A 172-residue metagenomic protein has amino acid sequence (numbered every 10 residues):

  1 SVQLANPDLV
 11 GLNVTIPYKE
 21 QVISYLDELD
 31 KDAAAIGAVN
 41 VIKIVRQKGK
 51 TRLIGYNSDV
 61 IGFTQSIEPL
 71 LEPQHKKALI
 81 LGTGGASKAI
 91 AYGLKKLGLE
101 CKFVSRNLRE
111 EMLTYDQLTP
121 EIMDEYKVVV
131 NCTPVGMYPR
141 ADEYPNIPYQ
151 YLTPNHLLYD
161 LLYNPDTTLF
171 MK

Functional and structural regions predicted by a protein language model:
S1-L70: Phosphate/diphosphate ligand-binding glycine-rich loop within oxidoreductases
P17, T133-V135, L162-Y163: Short glycine-/small-residue-rich Rossmann-like dinucleotide-binding loops
Q21-S24, Y138-L158: Rossmann-fold NAD(P) dinucleotide-binding segment
N57-V60, I67, L71, H75-K95 (+1 more regions): Glycine-rich adenosine-cofactor-binding loop
P73-Q74, K95, I122-D124, N146-H156: Short, conserved loop/helix-junction motifs that constitute active-site signature segments in enzyme catalytic cores
K96-T114: NAD(P)-binding Rossmann-fold cofactor-contacting core
E121-E143, L152: Rossmann-like NAD(P)-binding element
P154-K172: Rossmann-fold NAD(P)-binding glycine/threonine-rich loop
